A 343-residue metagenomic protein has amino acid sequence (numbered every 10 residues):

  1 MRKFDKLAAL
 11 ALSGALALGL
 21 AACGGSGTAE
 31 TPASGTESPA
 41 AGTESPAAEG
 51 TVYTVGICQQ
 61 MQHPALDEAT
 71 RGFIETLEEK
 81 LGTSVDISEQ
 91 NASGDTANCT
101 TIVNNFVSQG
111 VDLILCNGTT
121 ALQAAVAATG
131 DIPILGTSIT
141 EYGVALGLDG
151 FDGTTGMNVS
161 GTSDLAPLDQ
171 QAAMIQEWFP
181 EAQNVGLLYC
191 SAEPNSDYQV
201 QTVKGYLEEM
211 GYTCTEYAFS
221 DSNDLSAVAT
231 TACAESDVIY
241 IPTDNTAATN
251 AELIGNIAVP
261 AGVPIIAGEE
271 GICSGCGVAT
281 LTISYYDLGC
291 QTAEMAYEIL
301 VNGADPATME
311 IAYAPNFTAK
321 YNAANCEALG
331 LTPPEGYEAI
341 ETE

Functional and structural regions predicted by a protein language model:
M1-A11: Bacterial N-terminal signal peptides that target proteins for export
L18-A22: C-terminal motif of bacterial Sec signal peptides marking the signal peptidase cleavage site
G24-G27: Bacterial signal peptide processing site
A47-E49, Y142-Q183, I283-A304: Hydrophobic alpha-helical segments within soluble ligand-binding/sensing domains
E49-G82, S88-N98, P194-S196, D244-T249: Extracytoplasmic "Venus flytrap"
V55, F73, S160-L207, D305 (+1 more regions): An alpha-beta-alpha
E89-D149, D244-V259, V263-G268: Beta-alpha junction/loop-to-helix N-cap segments that form part of ligand/metal-binding clefts
G271-A324: Flexible loop/turn connectors
